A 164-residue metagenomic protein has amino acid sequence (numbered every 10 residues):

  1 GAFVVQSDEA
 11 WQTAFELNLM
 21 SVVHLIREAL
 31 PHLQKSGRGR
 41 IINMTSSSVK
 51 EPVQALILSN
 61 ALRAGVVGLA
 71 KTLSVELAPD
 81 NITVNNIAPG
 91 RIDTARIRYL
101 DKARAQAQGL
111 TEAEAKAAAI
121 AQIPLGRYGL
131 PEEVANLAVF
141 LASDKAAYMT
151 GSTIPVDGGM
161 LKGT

Functional and structural regions predicted by a protein language model:
A2-F3, S7-F15, I41, A119: Substrate-binding pocket helix/loop in short-chain dehydrogenase/reductase
F3-V4, E51-I57, P79-D80, G126 (+1 more regions): Active-site loop immediately N-terminal to the catalytic Tyr-X3-Lys motif of short-chain dehydrogenase/reductase
I26-R27, K71: A short, exposed helix-loop element centered on a Lys and neighboring polar residues
P31, V75-E76, A147: Alpha-helical segment proximal to the catalytic Tyr-Lys
I42-G65, A70-P79, I92: Catalytic loop of short-chain dehydrogenase/reductase
E51, R127, A138-V139, T150-T164: Short C-terminal tail/terminal secondary-structure segment of NAD(P)H-dependent dehydrogenase/reductase domains
A78, T83, M149-G151: Short, small/polar-rich loop/turn modules that mediate ligand/substrate recognition or access, typified
